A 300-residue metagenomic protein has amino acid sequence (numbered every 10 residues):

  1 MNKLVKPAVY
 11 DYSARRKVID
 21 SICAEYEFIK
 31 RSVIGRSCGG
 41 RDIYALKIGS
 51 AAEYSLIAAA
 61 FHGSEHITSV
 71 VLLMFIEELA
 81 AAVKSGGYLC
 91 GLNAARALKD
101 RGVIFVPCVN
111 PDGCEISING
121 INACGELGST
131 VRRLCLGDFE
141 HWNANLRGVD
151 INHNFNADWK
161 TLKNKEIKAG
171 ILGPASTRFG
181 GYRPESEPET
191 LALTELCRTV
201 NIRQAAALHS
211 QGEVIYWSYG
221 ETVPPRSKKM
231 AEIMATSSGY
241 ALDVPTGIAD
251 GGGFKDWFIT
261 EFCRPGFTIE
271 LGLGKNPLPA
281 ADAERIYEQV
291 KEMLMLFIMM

Functional and structural regions predicted by a protein language model:
M1-V18, E25, K30-R31, G87 (+1 more regions): C-terminal accessory segments enriched in acidic
S32-S37: Short, solvent-exposed loop/turn elements at beta->coil junctions and helix N-caps that rim active or binding pockets
Y44-A45, I57-A58, D150-H153, T268-E270: Active-site-proximal beta-strand elements of phosphoester/diester hydrolases
Y44-A52: Short beta-strand-to-loop junctions in surface cap/lid or active-site-entrance loops
A52, H66-I67, L72-I76, A80-Y219 (+3 more regions): Active-site/substrate-binding loop(s) of hydrolase catalytic cores
Y54-H62: Short beta-strand element of the alpha/beta-hydrolase
